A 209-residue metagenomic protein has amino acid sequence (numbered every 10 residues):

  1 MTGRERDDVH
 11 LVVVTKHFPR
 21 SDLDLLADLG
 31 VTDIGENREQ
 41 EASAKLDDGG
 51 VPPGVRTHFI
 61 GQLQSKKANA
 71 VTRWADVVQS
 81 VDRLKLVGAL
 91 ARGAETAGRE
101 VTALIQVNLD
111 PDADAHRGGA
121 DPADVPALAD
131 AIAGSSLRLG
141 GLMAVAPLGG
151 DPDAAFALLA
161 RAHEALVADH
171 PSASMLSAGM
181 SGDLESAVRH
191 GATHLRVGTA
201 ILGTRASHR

Functional and structural regions predicted by a protein language model:
M1-G182, V188-H190, L202: Conserved alpha/beta-domain cores
A192-R209: Gly/Pro- and small hydrophobic-enriched strand-loop and loop-to-helix capping segments that sit at the rims
